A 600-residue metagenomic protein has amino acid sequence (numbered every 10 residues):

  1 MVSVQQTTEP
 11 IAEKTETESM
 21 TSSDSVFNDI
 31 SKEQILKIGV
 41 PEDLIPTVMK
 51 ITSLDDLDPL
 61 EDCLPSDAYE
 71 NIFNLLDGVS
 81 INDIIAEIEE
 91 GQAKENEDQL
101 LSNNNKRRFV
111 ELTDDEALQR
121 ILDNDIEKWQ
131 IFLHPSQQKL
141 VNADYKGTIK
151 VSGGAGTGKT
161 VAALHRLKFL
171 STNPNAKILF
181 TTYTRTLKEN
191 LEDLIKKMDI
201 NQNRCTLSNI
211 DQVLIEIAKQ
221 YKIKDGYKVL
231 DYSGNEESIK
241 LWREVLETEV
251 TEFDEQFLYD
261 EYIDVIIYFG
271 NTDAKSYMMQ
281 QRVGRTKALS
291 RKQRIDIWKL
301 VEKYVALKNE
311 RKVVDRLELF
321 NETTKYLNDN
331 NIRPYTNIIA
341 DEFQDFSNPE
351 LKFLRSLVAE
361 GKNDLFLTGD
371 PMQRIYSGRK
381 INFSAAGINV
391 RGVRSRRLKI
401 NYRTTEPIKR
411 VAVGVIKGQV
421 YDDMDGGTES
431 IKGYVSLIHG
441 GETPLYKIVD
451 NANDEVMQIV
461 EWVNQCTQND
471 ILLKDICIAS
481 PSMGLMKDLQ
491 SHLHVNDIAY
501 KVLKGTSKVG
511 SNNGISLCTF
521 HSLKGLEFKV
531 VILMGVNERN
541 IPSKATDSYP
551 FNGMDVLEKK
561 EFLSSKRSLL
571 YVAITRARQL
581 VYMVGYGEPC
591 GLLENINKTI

Functional and structural regions predicted by a protein language model:
M1-V110, T182, Q202-C205: Accessory nucleic-acid engagement/destabilization modules that flank
T7-S22, E33, I38-P59, C63-Y69 (+1 more regions): ATP-hydrolysis module of ASCE/P-loop NTPase motor domains, specifically the Walker B Asp-Glu catalytic pair
D43-T47, D55-P59, A68-N71, S80-D83 (+12 more regions): Exposed alpha-helical structural elements
D55, D67, N71, V79-D83 (+9 more regions): Short secondary-structure junctions and interdomain/linker hinges
K94-S102, T251, G414, G418-D422: N-terminal presequences and immediately downstream first alpha-helices
E97-P135, N142, I149-S152, F253-N337: Accessory N-terminal region flanking or inserted into the helicase ATPase core in nucleic-acid motor proteins
Q130, H134-Y227, A288-Q293, K299-V313 (+5 more regions): Conserved helicase motor core of SF1/SF2 NTP-dependent helicases
